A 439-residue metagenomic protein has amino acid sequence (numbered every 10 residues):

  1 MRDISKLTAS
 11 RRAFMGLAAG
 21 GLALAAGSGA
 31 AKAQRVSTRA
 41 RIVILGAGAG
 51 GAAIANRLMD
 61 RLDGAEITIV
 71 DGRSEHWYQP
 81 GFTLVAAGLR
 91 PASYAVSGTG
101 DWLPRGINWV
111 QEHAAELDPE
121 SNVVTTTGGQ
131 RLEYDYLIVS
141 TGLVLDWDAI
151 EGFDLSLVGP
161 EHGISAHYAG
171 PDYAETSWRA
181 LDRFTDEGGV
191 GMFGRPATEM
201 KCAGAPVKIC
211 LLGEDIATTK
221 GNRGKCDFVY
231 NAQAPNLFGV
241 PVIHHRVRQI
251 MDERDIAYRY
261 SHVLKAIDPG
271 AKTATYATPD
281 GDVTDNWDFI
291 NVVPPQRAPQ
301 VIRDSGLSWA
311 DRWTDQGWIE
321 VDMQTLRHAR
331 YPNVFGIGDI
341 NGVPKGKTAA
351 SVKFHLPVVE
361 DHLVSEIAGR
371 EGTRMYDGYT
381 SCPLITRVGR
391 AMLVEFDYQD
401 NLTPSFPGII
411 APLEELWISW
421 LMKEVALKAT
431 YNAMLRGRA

Functional and structural regions predicted by a protein language model:
M1-L22: N-terminal secretory signal peptides and thylakoid transit peptides that target proteins across membranes
Q34-N108, T198-P241: Beta1-alpha1 glycine-rich phosphate/pyrophosphate-binding loop at the start of Rossmann-like nucleotide-binding domains
G64, I107-E116, V124, L132 (+1 more regions): A Rossmann-like FAD-binding core segment of flavoenzymes
G142-K220: Glycine-rich dinucleotide-binding loop and its adjacent helix/turn
G152-T185, D288-V352: FAD-site-proximal beta/loop scaffold in flavoenzymes
I340-R370, R374-Y376: A conserved FAD-binding loop/helix module that cradles the flavin
V364-L402: Active-site-proximal substrate-binding core of FAD-dependent oxidoreductases
L393-A439: C-terminal auxiliary extensions adjacent to catalytic cores
